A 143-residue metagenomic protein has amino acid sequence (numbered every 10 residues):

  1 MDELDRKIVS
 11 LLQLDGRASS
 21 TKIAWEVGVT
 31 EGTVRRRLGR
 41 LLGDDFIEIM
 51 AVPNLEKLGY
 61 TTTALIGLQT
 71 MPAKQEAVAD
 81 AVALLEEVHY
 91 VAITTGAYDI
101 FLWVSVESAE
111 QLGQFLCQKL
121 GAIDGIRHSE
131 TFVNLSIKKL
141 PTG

Functional and structural regions predicted by a protein language model:
M1-G143: A compositional/biophysical signature of low hydrophobicity enriched in polar/charged and small residues
